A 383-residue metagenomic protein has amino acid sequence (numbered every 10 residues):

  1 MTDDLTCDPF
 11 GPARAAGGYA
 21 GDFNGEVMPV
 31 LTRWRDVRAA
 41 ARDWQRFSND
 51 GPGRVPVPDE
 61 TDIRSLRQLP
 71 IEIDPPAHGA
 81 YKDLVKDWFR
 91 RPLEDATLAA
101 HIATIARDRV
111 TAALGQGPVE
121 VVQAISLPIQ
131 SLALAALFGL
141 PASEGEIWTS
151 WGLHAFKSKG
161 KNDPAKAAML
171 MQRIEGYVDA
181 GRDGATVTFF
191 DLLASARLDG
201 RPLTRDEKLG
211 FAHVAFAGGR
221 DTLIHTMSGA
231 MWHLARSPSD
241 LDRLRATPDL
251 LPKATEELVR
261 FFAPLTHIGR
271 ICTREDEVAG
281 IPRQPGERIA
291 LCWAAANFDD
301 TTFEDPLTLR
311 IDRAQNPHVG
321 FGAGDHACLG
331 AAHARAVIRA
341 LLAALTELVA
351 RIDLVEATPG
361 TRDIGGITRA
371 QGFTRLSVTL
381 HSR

Functional and structural regions predicted by a protein language model:
M1-R383: Cytochrome P450
